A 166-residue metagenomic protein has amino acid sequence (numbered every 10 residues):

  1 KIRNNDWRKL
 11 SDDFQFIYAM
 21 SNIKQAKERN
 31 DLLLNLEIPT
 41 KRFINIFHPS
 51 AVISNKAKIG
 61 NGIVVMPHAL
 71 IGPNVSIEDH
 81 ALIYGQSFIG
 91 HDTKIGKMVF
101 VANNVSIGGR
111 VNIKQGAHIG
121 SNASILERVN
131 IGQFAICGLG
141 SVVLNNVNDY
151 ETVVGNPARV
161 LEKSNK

Functional and structural regions predicted by a protein language model:
K1-H48, V52: Phosphate-bearing ligand-interacting subdomains that bind or position ATP/ADP/UDP/GDP/NAD(P) or nucleotide-linked
D6, A158, K166: Short, acidic/turn-prone active-site loops that include or flank metal/cofactor- and phosphate-binding residues
Q25, L161-E162: Conserved protein kinase catalytic core
R29-L32, I77, N148-D149, N165-K166: Short amphipathic alpha-helical segments
I38, E162-K166: Short, Lys/Arg-enriched, disordered terminal segments
N45-L161: Structural signal for interior beta-strand "rungs" in well-ordered beta-sheet cores of soluble enzyme domains
